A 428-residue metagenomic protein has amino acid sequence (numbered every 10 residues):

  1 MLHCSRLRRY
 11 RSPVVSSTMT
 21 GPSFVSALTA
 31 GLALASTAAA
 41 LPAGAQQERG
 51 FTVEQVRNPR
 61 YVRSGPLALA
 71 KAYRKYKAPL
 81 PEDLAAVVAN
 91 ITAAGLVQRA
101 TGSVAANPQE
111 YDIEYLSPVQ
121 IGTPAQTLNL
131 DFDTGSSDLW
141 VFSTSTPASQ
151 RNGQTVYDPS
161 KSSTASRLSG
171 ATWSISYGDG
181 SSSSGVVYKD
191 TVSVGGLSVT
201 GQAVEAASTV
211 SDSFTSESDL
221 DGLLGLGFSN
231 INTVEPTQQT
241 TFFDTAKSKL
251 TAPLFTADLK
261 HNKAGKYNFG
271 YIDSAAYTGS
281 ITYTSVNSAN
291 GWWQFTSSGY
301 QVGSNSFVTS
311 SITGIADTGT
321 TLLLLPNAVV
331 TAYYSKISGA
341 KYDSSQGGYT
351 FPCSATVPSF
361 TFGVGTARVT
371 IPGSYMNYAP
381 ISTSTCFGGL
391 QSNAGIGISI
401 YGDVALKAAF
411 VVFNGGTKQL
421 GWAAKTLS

Functional and structural regions predicted by a protein language model:
M1-T29: Classical eukaryotic N-terminal signal peptides for Sec-dependent ER targeting/secretion, especially the positively
T20-L128, T284, N414: Disordered propeptide/prodomain
L41-V62, P66-A70, R74-K77, V210 (+1 more regions): Aspartic protease catalytic domain
T101, Q109-S208, K336, T361 (+1 more regions): Signature of the N-terminal lobe/flap region of pepsin-like aspartyl proteases
Y111-Q126, W292-S311, S392-N393: A short acidic-Thr-Gly-centered motif at the start of a beta-strand
E114, V119-I121, L128-F132, L139-V141 (+5 more regions): Short hydrophobic beta-strand that contains or immediately precedes a catalytic carboxylate
V194-N290, T383-S428: Aspartic protease core domain of the pepsin/retropepsin superfamily
D273, I312-C353: Extracytoplasmic, non-cytosolic globular domains
